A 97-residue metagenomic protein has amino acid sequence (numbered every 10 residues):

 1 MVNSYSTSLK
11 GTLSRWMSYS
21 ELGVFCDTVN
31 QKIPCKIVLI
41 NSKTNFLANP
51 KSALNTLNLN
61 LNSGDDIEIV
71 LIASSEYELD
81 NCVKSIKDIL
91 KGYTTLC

Functional and structural regions predicted by a protein language model:
M1-Y5, L96-C97: Short, Lys/Arg-enriched, disordered terminal segments
N3-L13: Short glycine-/aliphatic-rich beta-strand segments at the starts of folded cytosolic domains
Y5, I40-S42, G64-D65: Short glycine-enriched loop/turn motifs at secondary-structure junctions
T12-S14, N41-K43: Short, glycine/charged-rich beta-strand-loop motifs at protein surfaces that mediate ligand recognition and catalysis
W16-K36, F46-D65, L79-K87: Amphipathic alpha-helical interaction surfaces in cytosolic regulatory modules
K36-L39, G92-C97: Conserved short beta-strand edge segments in small beta-sheet-based binding/regulatory domains
K43, I67-S85, C97: Amphipathic, charged alpha-helical scaffolds that flank and support histidine-based chemistry in signaling
